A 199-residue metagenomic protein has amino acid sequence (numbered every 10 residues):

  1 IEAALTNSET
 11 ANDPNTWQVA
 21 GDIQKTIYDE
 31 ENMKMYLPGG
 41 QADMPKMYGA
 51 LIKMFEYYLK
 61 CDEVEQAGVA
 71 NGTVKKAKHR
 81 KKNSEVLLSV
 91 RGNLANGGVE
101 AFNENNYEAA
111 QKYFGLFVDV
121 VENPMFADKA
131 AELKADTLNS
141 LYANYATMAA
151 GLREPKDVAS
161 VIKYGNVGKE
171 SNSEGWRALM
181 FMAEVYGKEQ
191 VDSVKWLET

Functional and structural regions predicted by a protein language model:
I1-E2, G92-N96, G168: Internal alpha-helical scaffold/solenoid segments in large eukaryotic proteins
E2-Y36: N-terminal, post-signal-peptide region of Sec/Tat-exported proteins
A4, C61, F117, V167-G168 (+1 more regions): Canonical positions in the second alpha-helix
T6-N12, Q66, E122, E170-E174: Short coil turns that delineate tetratricopeptide repeat
P14-T16, F126-A130, L141, G175-L179: TPR alpha-solenoid repeat register
W17, Y145-A149, Y164, M182-Y186: TPR/Sel1-like alpha-solenoid repeat signature
I23-S140, Y145-K163, V194-K195: Short coil/linker segments at helix-helix boundaries
K169-E174, A178-T199: Extended amphipathic alpha-helical coiled-coil/heptad-repeat regions
